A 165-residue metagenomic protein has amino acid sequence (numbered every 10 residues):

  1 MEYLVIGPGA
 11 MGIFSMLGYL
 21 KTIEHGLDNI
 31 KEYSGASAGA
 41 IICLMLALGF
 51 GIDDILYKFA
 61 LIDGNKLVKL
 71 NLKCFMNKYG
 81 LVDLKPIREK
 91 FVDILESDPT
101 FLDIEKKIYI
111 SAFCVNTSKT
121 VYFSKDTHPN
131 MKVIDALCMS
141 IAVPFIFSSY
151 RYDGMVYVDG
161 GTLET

Functional and structural regions predicted by a protein language model:
M1-A36, L44-T165: Patatin-like phospholipase
